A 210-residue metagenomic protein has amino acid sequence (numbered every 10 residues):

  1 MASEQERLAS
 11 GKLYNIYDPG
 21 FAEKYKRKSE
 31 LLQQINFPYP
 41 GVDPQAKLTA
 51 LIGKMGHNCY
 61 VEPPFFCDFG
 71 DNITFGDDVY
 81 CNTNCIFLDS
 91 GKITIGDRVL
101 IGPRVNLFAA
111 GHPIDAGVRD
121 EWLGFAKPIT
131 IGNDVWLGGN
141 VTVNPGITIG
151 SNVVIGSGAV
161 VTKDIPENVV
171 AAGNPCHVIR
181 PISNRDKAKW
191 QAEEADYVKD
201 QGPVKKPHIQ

Functional and structural regions predicted by a protein language model:
M1-N58, C176-Q210: Terminal amphipathic alpha-helical/low-complexity segments used for targeting or macromolecular assembly
Q5-E6, L51, E121, P128 (+1 more regions): Short secondary-structure boundary/capping segments
Y14, V141, I149, G156-V161 (+1 more regions): Short, flexible micro-motifs
N36, F65-T148, N174-P175, R180-Q191: Flexible, glycine/small-residue-enriched loop-and-beta-strand segment within the central core of proteins
T49, P63-F66: Arg/Lys-rich RNA-binding interfaces used to dock onto structured RNA substrates
Y60, F69, T130-G132, W136 (+3 more regions): A generic "structured core" feature
V160-I182: A contiguous, mid-protein "functional segment" used to position or interact with cofactors/ions or partner subunits
